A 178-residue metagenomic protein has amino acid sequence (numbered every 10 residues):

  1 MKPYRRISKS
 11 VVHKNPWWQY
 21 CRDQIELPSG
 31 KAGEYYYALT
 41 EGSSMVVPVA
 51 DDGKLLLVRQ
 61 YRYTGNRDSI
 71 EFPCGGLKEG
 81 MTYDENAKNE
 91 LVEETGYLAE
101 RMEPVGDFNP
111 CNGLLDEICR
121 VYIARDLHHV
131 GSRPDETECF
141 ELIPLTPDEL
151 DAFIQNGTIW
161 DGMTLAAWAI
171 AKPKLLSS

Functional and structural regions predicted by a protein language model:
M1-S10: A short, amphipathic edge element
K2, Y35-A38, S44-N89: Conserved Nudix-box catalytic region and its N-terminal flanking loop in Nudix hydrolases and closely related
Y4, K31, D68, E79 (+1 more regions): Nudix hydrolase/Nudix homology domain
K9-M45, D51: Acidic, metal-coordinating catalytic segment for phosphate/diphosphate chemistry, firing primarily on the Nudix
V11-N15, F108-R120, L176: Acidic pyrophosphate-coordinating catalytic loop
R22-S29, C111-V130: Active-site-adjacent beta-strand/loop module that shapes the phosphate/pyrophosphate-binding cleft
L57, F72-P104, Y122, E136-T137 (+1 more regions): The catalytic Nudix box helix
